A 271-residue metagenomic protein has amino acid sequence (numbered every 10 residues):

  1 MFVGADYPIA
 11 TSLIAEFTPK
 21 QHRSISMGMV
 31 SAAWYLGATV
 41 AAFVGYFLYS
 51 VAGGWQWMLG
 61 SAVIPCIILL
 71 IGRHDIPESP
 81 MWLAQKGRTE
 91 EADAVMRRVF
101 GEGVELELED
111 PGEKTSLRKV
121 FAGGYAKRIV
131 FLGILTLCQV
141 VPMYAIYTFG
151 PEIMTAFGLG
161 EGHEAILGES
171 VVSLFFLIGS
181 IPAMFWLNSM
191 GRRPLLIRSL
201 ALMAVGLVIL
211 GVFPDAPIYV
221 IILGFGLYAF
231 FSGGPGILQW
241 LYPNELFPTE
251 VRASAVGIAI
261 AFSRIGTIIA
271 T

Functional and structural regions predicted by a protein language model:
M1-T271: Transmembrane-helix signature of 12-pass secondary carriers
